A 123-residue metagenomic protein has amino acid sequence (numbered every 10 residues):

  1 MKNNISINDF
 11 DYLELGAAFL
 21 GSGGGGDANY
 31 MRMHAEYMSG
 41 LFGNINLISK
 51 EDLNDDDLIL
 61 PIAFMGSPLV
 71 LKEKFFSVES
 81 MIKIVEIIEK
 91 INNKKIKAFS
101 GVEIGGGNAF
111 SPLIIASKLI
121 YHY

Functional and structural regions predicted by a protein language model:
M1-I5, F76-K83, G107: Short secondary-structure boundary/capping elements
K2-M38: N-terminal phosphate-binding or glycine-rich loops at protein starts, especially the Walker A/P-loop of NTPases
N3, I120-Y123: Glycine/threonine-rich beta-strand-loop-alpha-helix active-site module that forms ligand/phosphate-binding
G16, N92-A98, K118-Y121: Short, surface-exposed connector motifs at secondary-structure boundaries
L20-G24, N46-K50, K97-G101, H122-Y123: General beta-strand structural signal in soluble alpha/beta enzymes
S22-E36, K50, D56-L58, I62 (+1 more regions): Glycine-rich, flexible loop motifs
D27-M31, M81, V102-L113, K118: Short glycine/serine/threonine-rich phosphate/pyrophosphate-binding segments that cradle anionic phosphate groups
L53-K97: Glycine-rich oxoanion-binding loops at beta->alpha junctions
